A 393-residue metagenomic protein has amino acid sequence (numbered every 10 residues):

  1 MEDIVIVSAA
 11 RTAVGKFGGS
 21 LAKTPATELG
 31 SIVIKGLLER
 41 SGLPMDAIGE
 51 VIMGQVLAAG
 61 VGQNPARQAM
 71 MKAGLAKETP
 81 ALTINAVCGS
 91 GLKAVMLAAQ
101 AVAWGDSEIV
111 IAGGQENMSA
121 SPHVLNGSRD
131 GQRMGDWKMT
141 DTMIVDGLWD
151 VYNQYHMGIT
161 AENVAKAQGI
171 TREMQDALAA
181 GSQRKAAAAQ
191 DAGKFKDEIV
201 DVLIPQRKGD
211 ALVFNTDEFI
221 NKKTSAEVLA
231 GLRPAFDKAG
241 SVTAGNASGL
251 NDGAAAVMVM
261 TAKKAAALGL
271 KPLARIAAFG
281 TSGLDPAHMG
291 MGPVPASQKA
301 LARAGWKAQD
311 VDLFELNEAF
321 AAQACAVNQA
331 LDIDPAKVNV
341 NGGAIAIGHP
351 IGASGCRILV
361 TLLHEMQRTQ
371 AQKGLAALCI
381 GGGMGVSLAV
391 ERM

Functional and structural regions predicted by a protein language model:
M1-T24, A226-M291, P295, A302 (+3 more regions): Condensing-enzyme catalytic core mediating Claisen C-C bond formation in acyl metabolism
M1-V61, P65-A73, P80, T160-R172 (+5 more regions): Conserved active-site "lid/cap" helical segment
R11-T12, A22-I32, R40, M174-A267 (+1 more regions): N-terminal extracellular/periplasmic Venus flytrap/periplasmic-binding protein-like
D46-G54, P80-N85, V110-Q115, M174-G181 (+5 more regions): Beta-strand segments within the central parallel beta-sheet cores of soluble alpha/beta enzyme folds
Q55-I109, Y152-H156, K223-G249, A330-R357 (+2 more regions): Conserved catalytic cysteine-centered active-site region of acyl-thioester-dependent Claisen-condensing enzymes
A86-E116, I159, A165-K194, A256-K263 (+3 more regions): Active-site-proximal alpha-helical scaffold in enzymes
I109-N163: Flexible glycine-/small-residue-enriched beta->alpha junction loops that bind anionic phosphate/pyrophosphate groups
I159-E162, F195-E198, Q206, A277-A346: Active-site pocket-lining segment
